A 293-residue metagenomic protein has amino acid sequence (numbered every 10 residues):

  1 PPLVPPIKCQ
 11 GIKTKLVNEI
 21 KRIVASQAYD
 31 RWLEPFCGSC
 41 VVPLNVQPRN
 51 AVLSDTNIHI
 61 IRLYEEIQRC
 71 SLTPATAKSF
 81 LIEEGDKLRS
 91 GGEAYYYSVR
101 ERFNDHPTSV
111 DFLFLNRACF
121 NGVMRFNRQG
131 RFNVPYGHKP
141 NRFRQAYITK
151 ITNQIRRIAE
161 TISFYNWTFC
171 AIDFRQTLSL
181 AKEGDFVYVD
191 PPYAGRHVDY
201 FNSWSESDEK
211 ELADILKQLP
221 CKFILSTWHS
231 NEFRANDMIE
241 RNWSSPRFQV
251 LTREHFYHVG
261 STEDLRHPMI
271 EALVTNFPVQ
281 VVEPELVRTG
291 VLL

Functional and structural regions predicted by a protein language model:
P1-S26, S71-Y188, P192-H197: SAM-dependent nucleic-acid methyltransferase catalytic core
L16-V17, I23, Q27-G85: Conserved S-adenosyl-L-methionine
C37, I58, Q176, Y193 (+1 more regions): Short, glycine/acidic-enriched loop or turn micro-motifs at the edges of active sites
G38, Y64, L113, F223 (+1 more regions): A residue-level signal for conserved active-site and pocket-lining positions in enzyme catalytic cores
L53, V189, F223-L225: Structural beta-sheet core signal
H197-S203: Glycine/threonine-rich flexible loop motifs
S205-L293: Long, positively charged, glycine-interspersed low-complexity recognition regions
